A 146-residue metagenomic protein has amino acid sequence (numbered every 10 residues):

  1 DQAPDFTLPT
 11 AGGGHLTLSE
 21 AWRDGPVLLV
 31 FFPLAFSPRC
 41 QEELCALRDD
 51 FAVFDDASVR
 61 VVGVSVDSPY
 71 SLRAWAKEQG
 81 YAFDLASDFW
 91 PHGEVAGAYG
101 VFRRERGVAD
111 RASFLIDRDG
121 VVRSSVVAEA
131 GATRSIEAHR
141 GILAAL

Functional and structural regions predicted by a protein language model:
D1-L146: Chalcogenol-based redox active-site neighborhoods
